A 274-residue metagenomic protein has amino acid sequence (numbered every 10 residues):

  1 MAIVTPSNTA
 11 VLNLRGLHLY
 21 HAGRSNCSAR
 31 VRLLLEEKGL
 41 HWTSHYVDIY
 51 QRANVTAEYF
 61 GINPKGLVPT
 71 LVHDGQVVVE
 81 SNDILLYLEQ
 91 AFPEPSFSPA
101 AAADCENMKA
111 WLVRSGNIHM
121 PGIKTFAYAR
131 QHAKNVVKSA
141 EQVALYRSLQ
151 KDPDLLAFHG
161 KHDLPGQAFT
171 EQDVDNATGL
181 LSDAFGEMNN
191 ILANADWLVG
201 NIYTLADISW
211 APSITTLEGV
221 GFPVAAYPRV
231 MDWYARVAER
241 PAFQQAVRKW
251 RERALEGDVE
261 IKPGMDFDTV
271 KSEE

Functional and structural regions predicted by a protein language model:
M1-P153, E273-E274: GST-like domain detector, emphasizing the conserved glutathione-binding G-site in the N-terminal thioredoxin-like
A2-V4, G39-H41, Y59, P153-L164 (+2 more regions): Short alpha-helical hairpin
R15-H18, G23, F169-D173, E218-G219 (+1 more regions): A short, structure-level motif marking secondary-structure boundaries and short turns
A22, D48, L205, W250-R253: Short, solvent-exposed turn/loop segments enriched in Gly/Ser/Thr/Pro and often Arg
E89, S213-I214, V247: Active-site-flanking alpha-helical
P95-A100, G122-I123, L198-N201, Q244-R248: Short, hydrophobic secondary-structure boundary micro-motifs
P121-A235, E239: GST-like fold's C-terminal all-alpha helical module
A226-E274: Long, positively charged, glycine-interspersed low-complexity recognition regions
